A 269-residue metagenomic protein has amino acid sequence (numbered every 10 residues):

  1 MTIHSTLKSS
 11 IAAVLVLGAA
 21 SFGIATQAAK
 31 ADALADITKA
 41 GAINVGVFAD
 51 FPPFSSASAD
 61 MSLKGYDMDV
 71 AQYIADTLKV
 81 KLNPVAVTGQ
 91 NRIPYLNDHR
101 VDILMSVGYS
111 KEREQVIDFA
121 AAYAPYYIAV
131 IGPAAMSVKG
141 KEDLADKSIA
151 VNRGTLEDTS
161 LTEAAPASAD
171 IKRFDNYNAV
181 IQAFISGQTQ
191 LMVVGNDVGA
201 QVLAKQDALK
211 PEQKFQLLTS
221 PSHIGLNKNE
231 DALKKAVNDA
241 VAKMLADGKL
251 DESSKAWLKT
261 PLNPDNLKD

Functional and structural regions predicted by a protein language model:
A31-V107: Extracytoplasmic small-molecule ligand-binding "clamshell" domains of the periplasmic binding protein/Venus flytrap
D32, L156-F174, P211-Q213, A242-D269: Ligand-binding clefts/hinges and TM-proximal coupling segments of bilobed small-molecule sensing domains
D32, V80-P84, T88-Q90, G108-S110 (+1 more regions): A conserved helix-loop-strand patch within extracytoplasmic ligand-binding domains of the periplasmic binding
M68, N83-P94, K172-Q182, S186 (+1 more regions): Short helix-initiation/N-cap motifs at beta->coil->alpha
D69-T77, E142, K147-S148, R153-L156 (+1 more regions): Extended ligand-binding regions for polar small-molecule ligands
N91, V107-Q115, S160-E163, I185-S186 (+1 more regions): A ligand-binding cleft/hinge motif common to bilobed small-molecule-binding domains
R92-V107, Q115-Y126, Q213: Short beta-strand-centered segments that line the small-molecule binding cleft or hinge of alpha/beta clamshell
P125-G132, A200-A242, T260-D269: Periplasmic-binding protein-like
